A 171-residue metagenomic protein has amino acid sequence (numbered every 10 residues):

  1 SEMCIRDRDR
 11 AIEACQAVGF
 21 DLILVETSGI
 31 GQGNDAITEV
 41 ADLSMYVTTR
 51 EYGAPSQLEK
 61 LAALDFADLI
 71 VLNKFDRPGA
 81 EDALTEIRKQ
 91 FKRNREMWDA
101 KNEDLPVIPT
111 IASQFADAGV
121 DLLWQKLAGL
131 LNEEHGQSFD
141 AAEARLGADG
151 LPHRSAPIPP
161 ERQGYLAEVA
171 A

Functional and structural regions predicted by a protein language model:
E2-I5: Short, small-residue-biased leader/transition segments that mark boundaries at the very start of proteins
R8, E26, A63, N73 (+1 more regions): Residue-level signature of catalytic and energy-coupling elements of molecular machines, predominantly ATP/GTP-dependent
R8-I37: Glycine-rich phosphate-binding loop used to anchor ATP phosphates in small-molecule kinases, encompassing both
T27-I37, P55-L58, G79-A83: Conserved ATPase-coupling elements of RecA-like P-loop NTPase cores
G33-E51, K60-I70: Inter-motif core of Ras-like GTPase G domains
Y46-A54, L58, R95-M97, H135-G136: Short, acidic/small-residue loops that bind anionic groups at enzyme active sites
F66-S138: Canonical P-loop GTPase G-domain recognition
N132-A171: Extended helical scaffolds that flank P-loop GTPase cores
